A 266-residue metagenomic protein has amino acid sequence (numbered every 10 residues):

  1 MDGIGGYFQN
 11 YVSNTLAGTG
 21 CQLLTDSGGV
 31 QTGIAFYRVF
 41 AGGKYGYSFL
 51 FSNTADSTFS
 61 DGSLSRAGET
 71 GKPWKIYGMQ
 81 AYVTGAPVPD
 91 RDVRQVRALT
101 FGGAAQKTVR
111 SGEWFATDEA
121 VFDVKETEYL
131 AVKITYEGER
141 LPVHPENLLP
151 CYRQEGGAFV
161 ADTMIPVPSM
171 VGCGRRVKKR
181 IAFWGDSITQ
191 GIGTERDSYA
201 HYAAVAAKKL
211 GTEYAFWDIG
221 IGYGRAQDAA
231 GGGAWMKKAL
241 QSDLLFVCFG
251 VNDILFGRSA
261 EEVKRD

Functional and structural regions predicted by a protein language model:
M1-W184, T189-R196, T212: N-terminal secretory targeting modules
K179-F183, I188-D266: Conserved SGNH/GDSL esterase-like catalytic core that processes O-acyl groups on lipids and polysaccharides
